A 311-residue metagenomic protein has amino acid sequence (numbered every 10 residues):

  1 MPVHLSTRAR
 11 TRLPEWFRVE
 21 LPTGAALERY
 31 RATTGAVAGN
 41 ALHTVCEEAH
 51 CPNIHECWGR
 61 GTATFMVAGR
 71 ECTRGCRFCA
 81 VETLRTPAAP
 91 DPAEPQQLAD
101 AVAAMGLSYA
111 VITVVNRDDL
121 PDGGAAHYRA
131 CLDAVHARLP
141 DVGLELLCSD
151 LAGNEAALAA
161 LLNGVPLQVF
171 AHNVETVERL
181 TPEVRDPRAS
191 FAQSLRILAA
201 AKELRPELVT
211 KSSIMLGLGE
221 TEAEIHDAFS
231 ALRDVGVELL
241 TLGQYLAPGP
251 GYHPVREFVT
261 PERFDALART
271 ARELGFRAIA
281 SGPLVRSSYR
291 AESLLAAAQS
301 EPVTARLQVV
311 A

Functional and structural regions predicted by a protein language model:
M1-T64, A68, A80, Q96-A103 (+4 more regions): Auxiliary Fe-S-binding modules of radical SAM enzymes
A68-G75: Short pre-active-site segment immediately N-terminal to redox-active cysteine/selenocysteine motifs in thiol-based
T83-A110: Conserved alpha-helical substructure of the radical SAM core
L84, V115-R117, S149, V174-V177 (+2 more regions): Short, ordered loop/turn segments at secondary-structure junctions
A110-I112, L144, F170-H172, L240 (+1 more regions): Hydrophobic residues within beta-strands of alpha/beta enzymes
A110-R129, G219-E224: Conserved glycine-rich "GG(E/T)P / GGGxP" loop and the immediately following alpha-helix in the radical SAM core
N116-P121, E178-V184, P248-P254: A short acidic, helix-capping loop that chelates divalent metal ions and anchors anionic groups
A152, F170-F191: Acidic/histidine-rich catalytic cores of soluble enzymes
